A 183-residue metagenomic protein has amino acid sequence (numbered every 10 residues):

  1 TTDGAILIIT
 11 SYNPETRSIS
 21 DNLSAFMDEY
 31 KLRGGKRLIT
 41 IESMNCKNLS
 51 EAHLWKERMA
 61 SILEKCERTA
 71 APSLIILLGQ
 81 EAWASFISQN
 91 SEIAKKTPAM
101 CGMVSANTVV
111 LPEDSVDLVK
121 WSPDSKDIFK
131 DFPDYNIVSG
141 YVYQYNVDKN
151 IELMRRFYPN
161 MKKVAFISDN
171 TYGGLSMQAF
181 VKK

Functional and structural regions predicted by a protein language model:
T1-K183: Short hydrophobic alpha-helices and adjacent helix-cap/hinge residues
